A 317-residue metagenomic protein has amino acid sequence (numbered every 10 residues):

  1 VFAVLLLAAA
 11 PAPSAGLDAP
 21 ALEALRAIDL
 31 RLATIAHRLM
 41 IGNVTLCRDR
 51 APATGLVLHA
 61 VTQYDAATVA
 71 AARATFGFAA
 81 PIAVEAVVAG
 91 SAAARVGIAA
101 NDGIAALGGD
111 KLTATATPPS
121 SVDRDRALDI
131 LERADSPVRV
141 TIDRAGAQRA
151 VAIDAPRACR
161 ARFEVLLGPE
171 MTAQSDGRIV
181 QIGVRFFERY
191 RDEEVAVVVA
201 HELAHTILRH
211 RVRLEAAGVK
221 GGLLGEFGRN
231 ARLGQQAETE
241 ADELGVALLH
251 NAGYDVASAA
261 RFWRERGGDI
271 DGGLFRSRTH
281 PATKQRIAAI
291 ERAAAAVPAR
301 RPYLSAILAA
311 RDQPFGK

Functional and structural regions predicted by a protein language model:
V1-A8: Bacterial N-terminal signal peptides
A12-V61, A70-F78, L128-E132, R139-T141 (+4 more regions): C-terminal capping/extension segments of zinc metalloprotease domains
P13-P20, R178-V184, G221-R229: Acidic/histidine-rich, surface-exposed loop or edge segments in extracytoplasmic proteins
Q63-A106, D110-T113: PDZ/PDZ-like domain segments forming the peptide/carboxylate-binding groove, activating on the N-terminal beta-strands
A92, Q181-V197: Short pre-active-site segment immediately N-terminal to the catalytic Zn-binding motif
A106-R139, G221, G228: PDZ domains, with a preference for the canonical peptide-binding region formed by the helix
V165-G183: Juxtacatalytic substrate-recognition/specificity segment
R209-A231: Post-HEXXH active-site segment of zinc metalloproteases
